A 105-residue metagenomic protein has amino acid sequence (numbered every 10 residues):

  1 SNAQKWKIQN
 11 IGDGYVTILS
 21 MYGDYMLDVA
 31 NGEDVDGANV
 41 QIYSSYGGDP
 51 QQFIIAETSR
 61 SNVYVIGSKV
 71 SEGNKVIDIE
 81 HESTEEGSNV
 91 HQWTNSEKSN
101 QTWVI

Functional and structural regions predicted by a protein language model:
N2-V35, D49-T84, T102-I105: Extracellular glycan-recognition/adhesion modules and their associated mucin-like linkers
A38-S44, N89-T94: Aromatic-rich beta-strand patches that line glycan-recognition/binding surfaces of extracellular proteins
G47-G48, E97-K98: Short coil/turn segments at the loop-to-beta-strand junctions that recur within blades of beta-propeller repeat folds
